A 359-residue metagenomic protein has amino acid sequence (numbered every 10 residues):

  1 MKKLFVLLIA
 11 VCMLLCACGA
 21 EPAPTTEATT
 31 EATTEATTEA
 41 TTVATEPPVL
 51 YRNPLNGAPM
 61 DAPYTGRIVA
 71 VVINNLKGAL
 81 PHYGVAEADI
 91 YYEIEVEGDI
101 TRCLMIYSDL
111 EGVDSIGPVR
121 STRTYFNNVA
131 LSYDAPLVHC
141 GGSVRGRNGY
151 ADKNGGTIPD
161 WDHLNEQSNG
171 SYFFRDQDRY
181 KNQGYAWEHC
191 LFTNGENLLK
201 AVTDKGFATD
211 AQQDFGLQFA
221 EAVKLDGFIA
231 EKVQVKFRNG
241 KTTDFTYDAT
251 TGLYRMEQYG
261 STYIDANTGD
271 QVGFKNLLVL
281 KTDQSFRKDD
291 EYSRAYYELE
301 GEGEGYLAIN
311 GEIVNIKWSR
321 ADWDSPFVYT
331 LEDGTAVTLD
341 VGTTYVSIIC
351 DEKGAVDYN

Functional and structural regions predicted by a protein language model:
M1-C16: Sec-dependent bacterial lipoprotein signal peptides
C18-T26: Bacterial lipoprotein signal-peptidase II cleavage site
T26-E46: Post-signal peptide N-terminal segment of mature Sec-exported envelope proteins
V43-Y92, E97-N359: A surface/extracellular/periplasmic glyco- and lipid-processing/surface-interacting theme
